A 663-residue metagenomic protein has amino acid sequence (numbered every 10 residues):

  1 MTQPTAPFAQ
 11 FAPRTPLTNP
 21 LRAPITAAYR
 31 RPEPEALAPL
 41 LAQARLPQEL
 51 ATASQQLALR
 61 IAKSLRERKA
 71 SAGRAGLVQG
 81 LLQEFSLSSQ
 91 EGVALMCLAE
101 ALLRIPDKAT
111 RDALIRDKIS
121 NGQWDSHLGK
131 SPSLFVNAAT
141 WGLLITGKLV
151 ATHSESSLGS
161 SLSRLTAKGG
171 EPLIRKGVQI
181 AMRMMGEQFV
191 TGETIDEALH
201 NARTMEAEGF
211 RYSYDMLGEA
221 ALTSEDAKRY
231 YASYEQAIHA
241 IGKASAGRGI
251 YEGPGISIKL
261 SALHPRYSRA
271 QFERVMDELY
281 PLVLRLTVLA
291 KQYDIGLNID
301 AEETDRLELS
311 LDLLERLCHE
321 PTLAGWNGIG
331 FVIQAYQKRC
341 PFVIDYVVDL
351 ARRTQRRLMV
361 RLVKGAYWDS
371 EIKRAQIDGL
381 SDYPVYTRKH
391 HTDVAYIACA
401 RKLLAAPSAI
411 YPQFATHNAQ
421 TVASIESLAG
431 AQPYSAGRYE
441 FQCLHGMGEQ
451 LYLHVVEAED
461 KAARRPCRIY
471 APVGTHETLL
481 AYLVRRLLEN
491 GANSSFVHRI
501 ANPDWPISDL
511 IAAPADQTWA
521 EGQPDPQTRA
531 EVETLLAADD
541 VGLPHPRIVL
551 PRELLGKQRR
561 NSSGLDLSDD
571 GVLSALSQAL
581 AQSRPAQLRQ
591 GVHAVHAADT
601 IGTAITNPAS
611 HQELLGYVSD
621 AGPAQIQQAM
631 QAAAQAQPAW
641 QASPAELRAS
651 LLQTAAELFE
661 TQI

Functional and structural regions predicted by a protein language model:
M1-L555: Positively charged, amphipathic and often flexible ligand-engagement surfaces
A58, Y231, E235, L311 (+4 more regions): Hydrophobic face of alpha-helices
R74-L77, D196-L199, R203-L222, T304 (+3 more regions): Secondary-structure-rich domain cores
G92, F659-T661: Short, well-ordered alpha-helical segments that carry or flank key catalytic/ligand-binding motifs at enzyme/regulatory
E197, D226, S233, E278 (+4 more regions): Alpha-helical initiation/capping and key positions within long helical/coiled-coil segments
A240, A244, A636-A639, L658: Residue position in alpha-helical solenoids
T478, R485-Q631, Q635-P638, A642-T654: Terminal low-complexity tails and localization/encapsulation signals of metabolic enzymes
